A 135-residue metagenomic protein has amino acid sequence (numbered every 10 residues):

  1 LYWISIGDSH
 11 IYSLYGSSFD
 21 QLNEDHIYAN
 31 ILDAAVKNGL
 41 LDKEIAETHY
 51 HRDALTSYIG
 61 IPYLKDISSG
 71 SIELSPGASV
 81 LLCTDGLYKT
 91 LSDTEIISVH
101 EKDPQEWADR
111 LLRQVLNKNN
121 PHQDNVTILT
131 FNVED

Functional and structural regions predicted by a protein language model:
L1-Y15, Q21: Conserved catalytic micro-motifs used in adenylation/nucleotidyl-transfer and phosphoryl/amide- and methyl-transfer
I4-S5, S13, E47-T48, I72-L74 (+1 more regions): Solvent-exposed alpha-helices and their adjacent loops that cap or buttress functional pockets in soluble metabolic
I6-G7, E24-I27, I96: Residue-level structural signal for beta-strand termini and adjacent loop
D8-S9, S17, I27, G86: Alpha-helix/helix-capping structural signal
S13-G16, I31-A34, S92-D93: A short, polar/proline- and glycine-enriched secondary-structure boundary/capping micro-motif
G16-F19, V133-D135: Short loop segments at secondary-structure junctions
L22-P76: Conserved, helical-rich catalytic subdomain that frames metal- and/or nucleotide-binding sites in enzyme alpha/beta
D53, S57-D135: C-terminal catalytic subdomain
